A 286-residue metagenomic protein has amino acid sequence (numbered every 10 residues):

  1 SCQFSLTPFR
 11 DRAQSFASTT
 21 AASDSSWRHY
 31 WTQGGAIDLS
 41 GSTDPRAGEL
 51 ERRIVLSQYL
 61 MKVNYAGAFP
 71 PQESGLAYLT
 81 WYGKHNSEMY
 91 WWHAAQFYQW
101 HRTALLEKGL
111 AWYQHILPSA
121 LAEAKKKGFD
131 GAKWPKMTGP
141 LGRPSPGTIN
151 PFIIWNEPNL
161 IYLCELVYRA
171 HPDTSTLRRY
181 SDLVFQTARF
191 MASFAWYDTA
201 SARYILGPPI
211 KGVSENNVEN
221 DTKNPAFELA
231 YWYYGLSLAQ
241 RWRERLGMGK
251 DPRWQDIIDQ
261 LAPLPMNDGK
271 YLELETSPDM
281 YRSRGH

Functional and structural regions predicted by a protein language model:
S1-G83, T103, Q114-L121: Acidic/polar, glycine-enriched structural segments that form the non-catalytic walls/loops of the carbohydrate-binding
F4-P8, G67, S119, P140 (+3 more regions): Short loop/turn segments at secondary-structure transitions that flank enzyme active sites
D38-E51, F69-G83, H93, H101 (+6 more regions): Primarily short, surface-exposed interaction patches in extracytoplasmic proteins
N64-F69, P118-F129, W196-A202, M248-G249 (+1 more regions): Proline-centered turn/helix-capping motifs that create local helix->coil transitions or kinks
S74-K84, G128-I149, A202-F227, Y271-G285: Carbohydrate-binding/catalytic loop surfaces
N86-A122, P140-P144, I149, I153-D182 (+1 more regions): Active-site core of glycosidic bond-cleaving carbohydrate-active enzymes
Q186, F190-R245: Acidic/histidine-rich catalytic neighborhood
